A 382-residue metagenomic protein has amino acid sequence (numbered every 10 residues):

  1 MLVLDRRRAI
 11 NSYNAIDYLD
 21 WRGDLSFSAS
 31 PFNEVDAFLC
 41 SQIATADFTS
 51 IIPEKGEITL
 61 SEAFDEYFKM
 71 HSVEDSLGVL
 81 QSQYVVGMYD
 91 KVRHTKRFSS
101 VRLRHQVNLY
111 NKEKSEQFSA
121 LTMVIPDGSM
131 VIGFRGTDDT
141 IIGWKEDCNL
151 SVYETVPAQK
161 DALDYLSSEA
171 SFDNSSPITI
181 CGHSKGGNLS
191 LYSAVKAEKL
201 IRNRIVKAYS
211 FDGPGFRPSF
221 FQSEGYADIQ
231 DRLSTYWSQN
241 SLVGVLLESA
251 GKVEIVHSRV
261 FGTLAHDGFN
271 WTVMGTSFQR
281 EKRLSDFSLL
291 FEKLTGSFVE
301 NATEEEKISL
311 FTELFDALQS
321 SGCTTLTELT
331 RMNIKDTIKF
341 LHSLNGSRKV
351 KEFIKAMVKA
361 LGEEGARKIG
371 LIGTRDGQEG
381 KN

Functional and structural regions predicted by a protein language model:
M1-K55, S61-M130, F134-P177, E198-N382: Alpha/beta hydrolase fold serine-hydrolase catalytic domain that processes acyl esters and thioesters
C181-G186, S190: Gly/Ala-rich beta-loop-alpha elbow adjacent to hydrolase catalytic centers
S190-K199: Short glycine-enriched nucleophile-adjacent loop and the immediately C-terminal alpha-helix near the catalytic center
